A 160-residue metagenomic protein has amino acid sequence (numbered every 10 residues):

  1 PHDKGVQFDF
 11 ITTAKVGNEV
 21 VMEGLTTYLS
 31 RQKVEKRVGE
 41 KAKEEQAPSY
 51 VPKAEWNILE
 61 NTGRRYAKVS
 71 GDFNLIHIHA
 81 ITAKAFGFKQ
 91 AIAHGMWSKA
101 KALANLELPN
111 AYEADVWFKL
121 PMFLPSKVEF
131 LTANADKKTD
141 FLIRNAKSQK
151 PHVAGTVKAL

Functional and structural regions predicted by a protein language model:
P1-I58, M122-L124, L131-L160: HotDog/MaoC-like acyl-thioester-processing domains
T26-A93, E107: Catalytic strand-loop segment that frames the active site of acyl-thioester-processing enzymes
T82-E129, A133-A135, A146: Catalytic-pocket segment enriched in acidic/His residues
